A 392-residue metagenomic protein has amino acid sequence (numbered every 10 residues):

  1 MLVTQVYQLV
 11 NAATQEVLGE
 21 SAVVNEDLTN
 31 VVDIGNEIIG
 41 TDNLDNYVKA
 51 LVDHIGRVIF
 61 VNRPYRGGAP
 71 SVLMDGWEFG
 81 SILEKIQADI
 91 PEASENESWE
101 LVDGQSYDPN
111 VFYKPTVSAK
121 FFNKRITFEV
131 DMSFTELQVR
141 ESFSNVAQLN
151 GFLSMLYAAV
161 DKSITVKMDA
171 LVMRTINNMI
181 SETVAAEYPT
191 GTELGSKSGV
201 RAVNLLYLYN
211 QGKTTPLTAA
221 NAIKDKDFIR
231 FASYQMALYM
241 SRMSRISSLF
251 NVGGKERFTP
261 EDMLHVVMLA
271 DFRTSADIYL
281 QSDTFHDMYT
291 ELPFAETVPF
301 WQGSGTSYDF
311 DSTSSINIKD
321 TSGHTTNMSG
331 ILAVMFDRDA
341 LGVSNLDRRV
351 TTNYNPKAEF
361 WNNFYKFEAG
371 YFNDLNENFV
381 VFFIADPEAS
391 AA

Functional and structural regions predicted by a protein language model:
M1-N62, S282-A392: Extended, compositionally biased alpha-helical segments that mediate assembly or anchoring
M1-Q5, G35-N46, A50, A147 (+5 more regions): Alpha-helix boundary/N-cap detector
V17-E20, V58, N62, S163 (+4 more regions): Short secondary-structure junctions and interdomain/linker hinges
E26, P64-V72, D169, I176-N177 (+2 more regions): Short glycine-rich, low-complexity/disordered patches
Y47-M132: Assembly/oligomerization interface modules of large self-assembling protein complexes
S118-P189, E359-Y365: Long, contiguous amphipathic alpha-helices that act as assembly "spine/axial" helices in icosahedral shell and virion
A159, A170-I229: Loop-centered beta-sheet repeat module
T215-G342: Extended oligomerization regions of viral-like shell subunits
